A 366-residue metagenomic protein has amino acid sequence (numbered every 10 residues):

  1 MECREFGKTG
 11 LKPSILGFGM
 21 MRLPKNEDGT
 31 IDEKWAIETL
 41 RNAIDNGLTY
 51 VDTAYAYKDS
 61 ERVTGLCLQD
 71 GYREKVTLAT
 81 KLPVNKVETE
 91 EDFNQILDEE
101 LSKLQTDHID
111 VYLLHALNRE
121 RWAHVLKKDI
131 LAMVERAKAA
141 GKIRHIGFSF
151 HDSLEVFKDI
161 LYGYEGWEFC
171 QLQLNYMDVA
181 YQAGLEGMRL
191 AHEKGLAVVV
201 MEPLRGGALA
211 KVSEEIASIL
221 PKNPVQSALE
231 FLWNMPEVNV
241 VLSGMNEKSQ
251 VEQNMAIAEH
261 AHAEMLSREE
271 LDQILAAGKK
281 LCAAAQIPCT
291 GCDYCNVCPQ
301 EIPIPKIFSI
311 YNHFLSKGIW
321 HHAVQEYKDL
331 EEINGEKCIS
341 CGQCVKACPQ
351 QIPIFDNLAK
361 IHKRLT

Functional and structural regions predicted by a protein language model:
M1-V76, M133, A139: N-terminal binding-site loop/beta-alpha segment at the start of enzyme catalytic domains that lines or forms
E5, P13-G17, T49-Y50, K75-K81 (+5 more regions): Structural preference for beta-strand elements that scaffold enzyme active sites
F6, F18, A43, V51 (+12 more regions): Conserved, mostly hydrophobic/aromatic
E27-D28, R41, D45, V87-M201 (+3 more regions): Glycine/proline-rich, positively charged, aromatic-decorated active-site loop/lid region on the catalytic face
N42-I44, E186-T366: Structured C-terminal cap/extension of enzyme domains
T64, V156-I160, V251-N254: Hydrophobic packing residues within well-ordered alpha-helices of enzyme cores
G71-E90, H115: Structural motif corresponding to the early beta-alpha repeats
E74-L78, G166-Q173, H262-E269: Short hydrophobic/aromatic-enriched beta-strand-loop microsegments
